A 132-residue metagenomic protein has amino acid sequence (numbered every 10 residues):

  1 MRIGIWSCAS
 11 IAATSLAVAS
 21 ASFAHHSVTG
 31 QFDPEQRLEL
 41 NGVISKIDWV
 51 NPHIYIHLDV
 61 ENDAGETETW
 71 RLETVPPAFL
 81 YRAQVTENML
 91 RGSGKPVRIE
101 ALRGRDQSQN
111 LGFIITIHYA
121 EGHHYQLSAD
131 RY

Functional and structural regions predicted by a protein language model:
M1-A12: Bacterial N-terminal signal peptides that target proteins for export
S22-L38: Short boundary/loop segments of OB/S1/cold-shock single-stranded nucleic-acid-binding domains
G42-I44: Conserved hydrophobic positions within beta-strands
V50-E61: Short aromatic-glycine-enriched beta-strand elements
E66-A78: Short, basic/aromatic beta-hairpin or loop at an interaction surface
Y81-I99: Short nucleic-acid-contacting surface segments enriched for D/E, G, S/T with interspersed K/R
G104-D130: OB-fold/S1-family single-stranded nucleic acid-binding modules
